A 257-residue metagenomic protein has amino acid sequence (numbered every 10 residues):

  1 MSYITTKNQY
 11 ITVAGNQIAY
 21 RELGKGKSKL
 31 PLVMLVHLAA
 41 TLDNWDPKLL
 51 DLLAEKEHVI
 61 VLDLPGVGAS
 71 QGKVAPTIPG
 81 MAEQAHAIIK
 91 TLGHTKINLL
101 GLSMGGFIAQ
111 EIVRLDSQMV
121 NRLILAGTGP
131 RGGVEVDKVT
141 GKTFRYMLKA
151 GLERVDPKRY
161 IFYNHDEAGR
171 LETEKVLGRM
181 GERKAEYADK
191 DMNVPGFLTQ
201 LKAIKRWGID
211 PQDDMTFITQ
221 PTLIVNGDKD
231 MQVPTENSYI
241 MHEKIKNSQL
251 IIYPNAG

Functional and structural regions predicted by a protein language model:
N16-Q71: Conserved HGGG/HGGXW glycine-rich cap/lid loop of the alpha/beta-hydrolase fold
I60-L100: Active-site loop/oxyanion-hole signature of alpha/beta-hydrolase fold enzymes
G101-G105, A109: Gly/Ala-rich beta-loop-alpha elbow adjacent to hydrolase catalytic centers
R114, N121-E153: Flexible "cap/lid" loop of the alpha/beta hydrolase fold
P157-I209, D213-D214: Conserved alpha/beta-hydrolase catalytic His-Asp/Glu region
I218, I224-N226: Short beta-strand/loop motif that positions the catalytic acidic residue of the alpha/beta-hydrolase fold
K229-V233: Acidic catalytic loop of the alpha/beta-hydrolase fold
P234-G257: Catalytic histidine neighborhood in serine/cysteine hydrolases with alpha/beta-hydrolase-type architecture
